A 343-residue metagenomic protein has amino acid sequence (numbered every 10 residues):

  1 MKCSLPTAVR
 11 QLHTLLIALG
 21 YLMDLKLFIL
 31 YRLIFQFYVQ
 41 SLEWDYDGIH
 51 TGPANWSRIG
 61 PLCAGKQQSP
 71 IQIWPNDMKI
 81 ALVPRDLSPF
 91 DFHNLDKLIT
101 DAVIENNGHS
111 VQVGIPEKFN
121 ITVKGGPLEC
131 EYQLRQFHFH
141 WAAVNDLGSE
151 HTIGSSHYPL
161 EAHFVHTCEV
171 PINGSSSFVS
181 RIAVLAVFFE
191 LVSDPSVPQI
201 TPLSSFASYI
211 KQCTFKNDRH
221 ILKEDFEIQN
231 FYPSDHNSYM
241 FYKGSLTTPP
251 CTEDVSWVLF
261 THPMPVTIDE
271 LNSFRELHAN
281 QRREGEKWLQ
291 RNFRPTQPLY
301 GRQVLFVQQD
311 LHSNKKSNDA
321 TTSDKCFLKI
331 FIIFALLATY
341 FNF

Functional and structural regions predicted by a protein language model:
K2-F343: Alpha-carbonic anhydrase
